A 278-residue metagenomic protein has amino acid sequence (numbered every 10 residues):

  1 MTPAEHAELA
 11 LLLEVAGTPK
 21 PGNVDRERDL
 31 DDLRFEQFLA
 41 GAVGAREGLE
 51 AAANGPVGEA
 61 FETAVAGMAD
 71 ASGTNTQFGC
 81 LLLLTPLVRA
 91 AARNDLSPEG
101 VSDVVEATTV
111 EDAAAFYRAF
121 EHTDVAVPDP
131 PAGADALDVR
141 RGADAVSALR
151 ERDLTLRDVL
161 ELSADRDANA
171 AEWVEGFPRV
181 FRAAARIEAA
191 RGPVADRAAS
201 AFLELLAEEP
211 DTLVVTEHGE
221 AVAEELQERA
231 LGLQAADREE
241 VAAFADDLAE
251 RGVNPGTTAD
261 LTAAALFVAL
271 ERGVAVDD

Functional and structural regions predicted by a protein language model:
M1-G55, A92-D246, G273-D278: Phosphate-rich cofactor/ligand-interacting catalytic cores and adjacent structured alpha/beta frameworks
G44, T63, G67, L83-A90 (+4 more regions): Alpha-helical scaffold segments in soluble metabolic enzymes
L49-S97: Long, hydrophobic/aromatic-enriched structural stretches that serve as scaffold segments
A66-T76, V105-T108, D246-P255: A short glycine/serine-rich beta->alpha loop
S72-P86, G252-F267: Conserved phosphate/anionic-ligand binding catalytic regions in large, soluble enzymes, centered on
T257, L270-A275: Cytosolic regulatory and coupling regions of membrane transport/channel systems
